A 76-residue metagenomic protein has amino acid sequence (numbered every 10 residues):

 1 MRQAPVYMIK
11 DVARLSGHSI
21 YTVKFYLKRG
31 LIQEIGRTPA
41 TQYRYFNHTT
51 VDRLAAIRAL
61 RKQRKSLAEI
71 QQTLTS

Functional and structural regions predicted by a protein language model:
M1-L15, K28-R29, Q33-P39, R44-S76: Arg/Lys-rich, alpha-helical DNA-contact motif
